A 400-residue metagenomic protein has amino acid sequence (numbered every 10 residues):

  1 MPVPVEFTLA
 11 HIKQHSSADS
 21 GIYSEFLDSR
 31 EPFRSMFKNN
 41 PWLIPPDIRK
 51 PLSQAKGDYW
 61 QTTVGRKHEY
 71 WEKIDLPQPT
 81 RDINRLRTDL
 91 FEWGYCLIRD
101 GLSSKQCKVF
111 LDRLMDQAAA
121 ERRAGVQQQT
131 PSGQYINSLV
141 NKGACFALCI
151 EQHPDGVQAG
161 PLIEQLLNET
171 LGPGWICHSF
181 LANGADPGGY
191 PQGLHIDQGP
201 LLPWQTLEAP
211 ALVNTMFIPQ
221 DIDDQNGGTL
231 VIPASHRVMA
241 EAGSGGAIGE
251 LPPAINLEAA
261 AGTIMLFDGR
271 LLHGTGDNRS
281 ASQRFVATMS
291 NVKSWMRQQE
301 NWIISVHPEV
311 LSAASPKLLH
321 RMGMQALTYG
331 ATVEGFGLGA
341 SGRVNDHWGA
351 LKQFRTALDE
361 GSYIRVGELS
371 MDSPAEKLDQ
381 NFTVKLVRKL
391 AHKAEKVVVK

Functional and structural regions predicted by a protein language model:
P2-E92, R99-L194, G199-W204: Non-heme Fe(II)-dependent double-stranded beta-helix
P2-I12, V238-L266, R270, G276-K400: Conserved double-stranded beta-helix
I98, T215-F217, M265-F267: Short hydrophobic-aromatic micro-motifs
L102-S104, A182-P187, G199, I222-D224 (+3 more regions): Short, solvent-exposed loop/turn segments at secondary-structure junctions
A144-P154, L251-I255, G274-G276: Active-site rim elements
I176, A209-A211, A281-Q283: A short, structural micro-pattern
S179-A182, T215-F217, A287-N291: A structural signal for short, well-ordered beta-strand segments
P191-E258, M296-V306: Catalytic core of non-heme Fe(II) oxygenases with the double-stranded beta-helix
